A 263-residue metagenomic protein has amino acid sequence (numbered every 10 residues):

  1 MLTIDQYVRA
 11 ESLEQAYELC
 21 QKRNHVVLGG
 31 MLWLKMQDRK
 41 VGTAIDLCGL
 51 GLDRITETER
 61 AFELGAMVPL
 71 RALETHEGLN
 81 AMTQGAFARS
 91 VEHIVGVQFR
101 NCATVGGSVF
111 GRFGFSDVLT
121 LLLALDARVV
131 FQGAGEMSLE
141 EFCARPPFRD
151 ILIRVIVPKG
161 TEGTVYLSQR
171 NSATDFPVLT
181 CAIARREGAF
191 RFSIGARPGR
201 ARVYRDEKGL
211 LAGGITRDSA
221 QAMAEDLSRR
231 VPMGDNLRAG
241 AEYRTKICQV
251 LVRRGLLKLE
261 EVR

Functional and structural regions predicted by a protein language model:
M1-R263: C-terminal structural segment of proteins
